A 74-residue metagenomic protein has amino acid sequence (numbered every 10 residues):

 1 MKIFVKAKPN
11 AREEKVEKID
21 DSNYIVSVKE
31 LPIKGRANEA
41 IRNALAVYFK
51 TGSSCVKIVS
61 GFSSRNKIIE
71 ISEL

Functional and structural regions predicted by a protein language model:
M1-K2, K8, P32-K34, I41 (+1 more regions): Short secondary-structure boundary micro-motifs
M1-S27: N-terminal first-folded block
K8, K29, S72-L74: Solvent-exposed residues in well-ordered beta-strands and their adjoining turns, especially edge/terminal strands
N10-A11, E30-K34, N38, S60-S64: Arg/Lys-rich, often Gly-containing low-complexity segments of ribosomal proteins
K15, R36, I68: Short acidic, gly/pro-rich beta-turn/loop elements at beta-sheet edges and active-site/ligand-binding grooves
S22-F49: Compact, glycine-rich, soluble single-domain proteins
R42-L74: C-terminal structural segments of small proteins and small subunits
